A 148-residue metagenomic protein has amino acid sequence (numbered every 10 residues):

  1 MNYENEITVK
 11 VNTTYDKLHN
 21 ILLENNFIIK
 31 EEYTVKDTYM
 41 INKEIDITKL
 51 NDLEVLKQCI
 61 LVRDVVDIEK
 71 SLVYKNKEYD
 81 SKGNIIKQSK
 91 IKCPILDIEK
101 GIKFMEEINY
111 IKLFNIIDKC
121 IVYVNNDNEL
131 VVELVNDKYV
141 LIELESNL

Functional and structural regions predicted by a protein language model:
M1-D127: N-terminal strand-loop-strand beta-hairpin
V66, V131-D137: Short glycine/proline-enriched loop/turn "hinge" motifs that connect secondary-structure elements and lie
D137-L148: Extended, acidic-biased charged interface segments
